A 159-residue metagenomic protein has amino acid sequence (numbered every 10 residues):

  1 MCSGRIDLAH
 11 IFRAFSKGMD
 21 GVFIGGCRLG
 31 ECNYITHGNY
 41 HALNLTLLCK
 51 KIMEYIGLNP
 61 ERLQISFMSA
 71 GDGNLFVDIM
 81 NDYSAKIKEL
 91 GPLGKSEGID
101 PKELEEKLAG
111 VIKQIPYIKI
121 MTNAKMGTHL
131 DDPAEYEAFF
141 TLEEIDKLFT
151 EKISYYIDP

Functional and structural regions predicted by a protein language model:
M1-Y156: Iron-sulfur-associated redox domains of electron-transfer enzymes in respiratory and anaerobic energy metabolism
